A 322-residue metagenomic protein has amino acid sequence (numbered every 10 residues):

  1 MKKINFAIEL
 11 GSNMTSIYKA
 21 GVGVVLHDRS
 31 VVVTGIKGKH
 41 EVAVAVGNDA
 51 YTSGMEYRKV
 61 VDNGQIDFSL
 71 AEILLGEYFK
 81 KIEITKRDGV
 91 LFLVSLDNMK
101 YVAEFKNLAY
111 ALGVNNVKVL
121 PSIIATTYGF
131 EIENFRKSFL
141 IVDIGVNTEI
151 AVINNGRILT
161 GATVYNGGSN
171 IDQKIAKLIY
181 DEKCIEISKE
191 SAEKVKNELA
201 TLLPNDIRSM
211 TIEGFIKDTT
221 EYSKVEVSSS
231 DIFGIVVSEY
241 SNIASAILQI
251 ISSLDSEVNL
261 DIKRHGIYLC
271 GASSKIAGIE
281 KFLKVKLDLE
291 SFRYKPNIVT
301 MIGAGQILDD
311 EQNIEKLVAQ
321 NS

Functional and structural regions predicted by a protein language model:
M1-D28, V32-I141, I153-I267, S274-P296 (+2 more regions): Nucleotide/phosphate-binding catalytic cleft detector across ATP-hydrolyzing and phosphate-transferring enzymes
N147-E149: Flexible glycine-/small-residue-enriched beta->alpha junction loops that bind anionic phosphate/pyrophosphate groups
